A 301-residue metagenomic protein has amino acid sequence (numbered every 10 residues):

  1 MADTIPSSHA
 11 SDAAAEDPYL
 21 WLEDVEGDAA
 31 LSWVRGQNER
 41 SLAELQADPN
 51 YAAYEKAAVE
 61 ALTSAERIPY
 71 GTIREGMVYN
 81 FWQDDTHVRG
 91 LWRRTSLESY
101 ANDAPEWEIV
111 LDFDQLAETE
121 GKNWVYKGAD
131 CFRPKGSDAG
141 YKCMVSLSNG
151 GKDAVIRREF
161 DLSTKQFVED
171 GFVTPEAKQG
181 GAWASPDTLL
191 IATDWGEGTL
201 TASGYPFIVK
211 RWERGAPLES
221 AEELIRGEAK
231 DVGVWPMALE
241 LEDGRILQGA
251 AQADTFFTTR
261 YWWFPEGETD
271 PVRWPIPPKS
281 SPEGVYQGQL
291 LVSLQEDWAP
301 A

Functional and structural regions predicted by a protein language model:
M1-A301: Beta-propeller folds
